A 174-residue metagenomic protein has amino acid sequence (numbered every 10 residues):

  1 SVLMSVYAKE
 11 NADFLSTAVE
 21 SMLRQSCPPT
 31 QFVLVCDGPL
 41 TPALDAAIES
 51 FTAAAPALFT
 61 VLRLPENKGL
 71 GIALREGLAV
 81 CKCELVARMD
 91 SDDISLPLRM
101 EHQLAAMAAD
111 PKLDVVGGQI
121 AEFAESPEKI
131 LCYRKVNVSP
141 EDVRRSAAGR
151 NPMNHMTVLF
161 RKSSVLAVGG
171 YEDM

Functional and structural regions predicted by a protein language model:
S1, L23-L34, P56-T60: Short loop->beta transition adjacent to catalytic acidic/histidine clusters or analogous donor-positioning motifs
S5, A79, N137-M174: Conserved nucleotide-sugar donor-binding catalytic segment
K9-R24: Short, well-formed alpha-helical segments that are part of the catalytic scaffolds of diverse glycosyltransferases
C36-A46, E66, D90: A conserved acidic beta->alpha catalytic loop
L64-C81, H102: Glycine-rich, basic loop-to-helix element that forms the pyrophosphate-binding segment of sugar-nucleotide handling
V86: Short aromatic/hydrophobic "clamp" motif used to bind/position activated sugar donors
D90-I94, Q119: The conserved acidic donor/metal-binding loop of glycosyltransferases
L98-C132: Conserved donor NDP-sugar-binding/catalytic core segment of glycosyltransferases
